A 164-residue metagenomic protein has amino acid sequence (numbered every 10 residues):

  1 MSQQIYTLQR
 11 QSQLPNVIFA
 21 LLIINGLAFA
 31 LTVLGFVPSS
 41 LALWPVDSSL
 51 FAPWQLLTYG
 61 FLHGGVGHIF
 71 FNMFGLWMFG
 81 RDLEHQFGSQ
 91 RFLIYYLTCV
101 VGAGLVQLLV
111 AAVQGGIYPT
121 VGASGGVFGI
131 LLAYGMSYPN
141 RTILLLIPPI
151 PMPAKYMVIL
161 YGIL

Functional and structural regions predicted by a protein language model:
M1-L164: A detector for small-residue-rich transmembrane helices and their helix-helix packing motifs
